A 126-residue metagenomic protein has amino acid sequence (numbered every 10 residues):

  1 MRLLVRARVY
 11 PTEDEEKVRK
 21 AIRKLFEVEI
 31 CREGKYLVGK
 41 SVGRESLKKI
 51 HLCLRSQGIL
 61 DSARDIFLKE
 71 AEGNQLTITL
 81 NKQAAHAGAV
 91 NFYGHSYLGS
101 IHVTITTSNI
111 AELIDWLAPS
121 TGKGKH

Functional and structural regions predicted by a protein language model:
M1-C31: Long, hydrophobic N-terminal alpha-helical segment
L3-V9, L76, G99-I105: Short, structured motif recognition centered on aromatic/hydrophobic residues
A7-P11, K82-A84, I105-N109: Beta-strand elements of well-folded, non-transmembrane domains
P11-T12, G43-S46, I110: Helix N-cap motif at beta-to-alpha junctions
V18-R23, I50-G58, A118: Short amphipathic alpha-helices in soluble, non-transmembrane regions that often serve as interface/regulatory elements
R32-H51: Short, charge-patterned binding micro-sites
G58-F92: Mid-chain, well-packed structural core segment of small domains
G88-H126: Glycine-rich, aromatic-bearing surface loops/beta-hairpins
